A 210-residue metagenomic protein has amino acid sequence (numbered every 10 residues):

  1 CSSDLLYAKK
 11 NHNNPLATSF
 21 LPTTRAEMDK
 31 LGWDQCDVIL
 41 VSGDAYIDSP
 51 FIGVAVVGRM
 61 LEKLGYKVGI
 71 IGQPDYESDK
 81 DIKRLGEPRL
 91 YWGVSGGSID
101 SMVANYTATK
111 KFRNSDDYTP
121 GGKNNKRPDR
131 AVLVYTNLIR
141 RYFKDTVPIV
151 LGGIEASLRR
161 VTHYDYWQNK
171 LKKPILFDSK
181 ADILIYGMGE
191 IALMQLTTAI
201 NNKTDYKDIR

Functional and structural regions predicted by a protein language model:
C1-S2: Short, small-residue-biased leader/transition segments that mark boundaries at the very start of proteins
L6-G32: Short N-terminal or domain-adjacent regulatory/targeting segments
L6-P15, L64-G65, D116-P128: Acidic/glycine-enriched edge-of-secondary-structure segments
K9-H12, V41, D79: Catalytic cores of nucleic-acid editing and processing enzymes, centered on the cytidine/adenosine deaminase
A26-D29, L40-D44: Long, low-complexity, serine/threonine- and charged-residue-rich intrinsically disordered N-terminal tails that act as
L31-V38, P88: A short, charged/proline- and glycine-enriched loop that marks the coil->beta-strand transition at the N-terminal
A45, G53, G72-R210: Glycine-rich beta-alpha loop elements in corrinoid/cobalamin-binding modules across cobalamin-dependent enzymes
V56-V68: Short helix-loop-beta junction
